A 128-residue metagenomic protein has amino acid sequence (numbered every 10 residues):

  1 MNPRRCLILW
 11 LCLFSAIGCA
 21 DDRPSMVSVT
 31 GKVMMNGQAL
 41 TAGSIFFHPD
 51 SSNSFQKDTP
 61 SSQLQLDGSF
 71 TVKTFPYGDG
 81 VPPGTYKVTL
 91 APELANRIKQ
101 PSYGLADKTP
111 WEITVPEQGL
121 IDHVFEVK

Functional and structural regions predicted by a protein language model:
M1-I17: Sec-dependent bacterial lipoprotein signal peptides
C19-K128: Beta-strand-dominated extracellular/periplasmic modules and repeats in secreted or surface-exposed proteins
